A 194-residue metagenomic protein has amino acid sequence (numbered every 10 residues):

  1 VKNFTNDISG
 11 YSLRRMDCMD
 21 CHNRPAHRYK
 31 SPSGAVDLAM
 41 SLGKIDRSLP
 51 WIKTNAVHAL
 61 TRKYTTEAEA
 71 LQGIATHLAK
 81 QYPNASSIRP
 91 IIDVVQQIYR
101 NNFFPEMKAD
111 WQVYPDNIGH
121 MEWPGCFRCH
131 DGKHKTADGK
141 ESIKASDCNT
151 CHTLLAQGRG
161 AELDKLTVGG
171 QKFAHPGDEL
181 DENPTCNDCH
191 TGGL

Functional and structural regions predicted by a protein language model:
V1-L194: Short sequence/structural segments immediately N-terminal
